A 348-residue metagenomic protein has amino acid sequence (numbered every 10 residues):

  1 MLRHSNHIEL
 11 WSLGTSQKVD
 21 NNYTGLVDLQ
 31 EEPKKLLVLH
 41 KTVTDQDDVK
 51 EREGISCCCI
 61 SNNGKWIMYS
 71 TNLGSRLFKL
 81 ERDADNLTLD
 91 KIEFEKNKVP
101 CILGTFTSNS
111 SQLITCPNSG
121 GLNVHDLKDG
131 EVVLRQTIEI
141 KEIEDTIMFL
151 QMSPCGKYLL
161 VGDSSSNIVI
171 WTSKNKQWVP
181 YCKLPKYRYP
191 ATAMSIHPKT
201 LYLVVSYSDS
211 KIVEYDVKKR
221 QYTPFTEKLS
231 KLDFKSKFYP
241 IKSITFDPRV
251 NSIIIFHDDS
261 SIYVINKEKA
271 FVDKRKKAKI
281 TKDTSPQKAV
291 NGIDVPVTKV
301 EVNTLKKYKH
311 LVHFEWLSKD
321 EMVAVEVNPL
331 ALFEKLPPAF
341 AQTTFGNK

Functional and structural regions predicted by a protein language model:
M1-K348: Long, low-complexity intrinsically disordered regions enriched in Ser/Thr/Pro/Gly
